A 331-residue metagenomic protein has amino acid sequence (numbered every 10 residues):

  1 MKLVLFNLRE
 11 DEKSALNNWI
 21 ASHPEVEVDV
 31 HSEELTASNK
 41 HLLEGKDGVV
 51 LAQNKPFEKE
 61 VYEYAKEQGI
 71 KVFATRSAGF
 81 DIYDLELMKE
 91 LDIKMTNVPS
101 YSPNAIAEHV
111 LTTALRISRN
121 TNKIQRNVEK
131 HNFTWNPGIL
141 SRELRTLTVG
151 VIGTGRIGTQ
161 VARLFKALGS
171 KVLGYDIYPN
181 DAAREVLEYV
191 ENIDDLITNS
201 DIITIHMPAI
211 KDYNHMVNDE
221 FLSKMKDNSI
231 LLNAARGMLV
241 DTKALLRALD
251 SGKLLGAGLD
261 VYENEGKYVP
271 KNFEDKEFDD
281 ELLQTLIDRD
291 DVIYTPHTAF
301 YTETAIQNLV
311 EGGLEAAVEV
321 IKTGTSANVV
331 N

Functional and structural regions predicted by a protein language model:
M1-T96, N218: An N-terminal-biased, well-structured beta-alpha scaffold segment characteristic of Rossmann-like dinucleotide-binding
H41-L42, D195-L196, F221, T285-L286: Structural alpha-helical scaffold elements that stabilize or flank donor/cofactor-binding regions in carbohydrate
Q53-N54, D201, M207-A209, A235-R236 (+1 more regions): Short glycine-/small-residue-rich Rossmann-like dinucleotide-binding loops
E67-K71, L91-I93, S170, D227-S229 (+1 more regions): A short helix->loop->beta-strand "cap" motif at the edges of active sites that frequently abuts
L91-T148, Q160-R163: Phosphate-binding beta-alpha-beta segment of Rossmann-like dinucleotide-binding domains, i.e., the NAD(P)
P137-D227: Rossmann-like dinucleotide/phosphate-binding beta-alpha-beta segment
N228, G237-N331: Rossmann-like dinucleotide-binding domain for NAD(H)/NADP(H)
L232: Glycine-rich nucleotide-phosphate-binding loops and adjacent flexible coil segments
